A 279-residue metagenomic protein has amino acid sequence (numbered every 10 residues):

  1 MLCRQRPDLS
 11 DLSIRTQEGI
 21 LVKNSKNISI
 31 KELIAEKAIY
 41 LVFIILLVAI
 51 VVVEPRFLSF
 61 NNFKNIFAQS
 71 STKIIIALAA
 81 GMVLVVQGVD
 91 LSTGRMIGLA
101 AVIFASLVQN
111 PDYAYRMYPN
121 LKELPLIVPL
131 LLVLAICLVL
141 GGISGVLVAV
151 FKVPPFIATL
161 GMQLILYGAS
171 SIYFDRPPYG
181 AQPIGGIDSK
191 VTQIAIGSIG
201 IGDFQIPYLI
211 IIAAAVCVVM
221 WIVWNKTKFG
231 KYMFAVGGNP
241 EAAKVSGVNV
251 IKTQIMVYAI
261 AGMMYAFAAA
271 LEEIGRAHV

Functional and structural regions predicted by a protein language model:
L2, I274-V279: Conserved small/polar residues in nucleotide/adenosyl-binding loops
S13-A77, D112-V128: Membrane-interfacial amphipathic/re-entrant helices at transmembrane-helix boundaries
K23, K31, P155-T227, T253 (+1 more regions): Transmembrane helix-bundle core of multi-pass membrane transporters and related energy-transducing complexes
E36-I44, I66, I74, R95-L99 (+4 more regions): Hydrophobic alpha-helical transmembrane segments
I39-V52, A80-G81, A105, L134-C137 (+3 more regions): Hydrophobic core segments of alpha-helical transmembrane domains in multi-pass membrane transport and ion-translocation
I45, A49-V53, F60-P111, V146-V153: Single transmembrane alpha-helix segments in multi-pass membrane proteins
D112-Q163: Alpha-helical transmembrane segments within multi-pass membrane transporters and channels
P125-V133, V139-S144, G202-R276: Helix-loop-helix "hairpin" substructures at the membrane interface of multi-pass membrane proteins
